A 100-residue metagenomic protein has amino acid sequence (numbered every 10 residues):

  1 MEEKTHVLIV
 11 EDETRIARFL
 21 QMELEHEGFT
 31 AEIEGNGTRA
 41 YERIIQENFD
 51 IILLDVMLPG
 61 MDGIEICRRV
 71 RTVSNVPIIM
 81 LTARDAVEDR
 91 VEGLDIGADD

Functional and structural regions predicted by a protein language model:
M1-D100: N-terminal/domain-start alpha-helical segments
